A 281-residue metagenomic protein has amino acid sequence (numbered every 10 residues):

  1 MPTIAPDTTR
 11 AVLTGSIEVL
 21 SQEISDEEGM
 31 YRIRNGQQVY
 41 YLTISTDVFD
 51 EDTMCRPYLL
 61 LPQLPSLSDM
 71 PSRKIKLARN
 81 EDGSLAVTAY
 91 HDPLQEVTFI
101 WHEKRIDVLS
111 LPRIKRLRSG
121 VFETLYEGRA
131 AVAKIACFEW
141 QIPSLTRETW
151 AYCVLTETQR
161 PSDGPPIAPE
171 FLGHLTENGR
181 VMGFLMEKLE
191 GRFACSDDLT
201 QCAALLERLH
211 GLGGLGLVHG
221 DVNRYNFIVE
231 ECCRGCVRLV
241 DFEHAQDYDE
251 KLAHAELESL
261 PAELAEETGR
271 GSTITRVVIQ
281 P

Functional and structural regions predicted by a protein language model:
P2-G15: Short Lys/Arg-enriched alpha/beta "domain-start" segment
E18-L20: Terminal membrane-proximal soluble interaction domains of membrane-associated proteins
E27-Y31, R118-F122, R129-A131, I167-E170 (+3 more regions): Core residues of folded domains in eukaryotic genome-function proteins
M30-S162: ATP-binding glycine-rich loop module of kinase domains
I100-I106, H174-T176, F184-H210, E256 (+1 more regions): An alpha-helical support segment within catalytic cores of ATP-dependent transferases
K115-L117, T124-E127, E177-G179, G211 (+2 more regions): Intrinsically disordered, low-complexity regulatory regions enriched in Ser/Pro/Gly/Thr and acidic residues
G128-L205: Conserved structural core of kinase catalytic domains
H210-P281: C-lobe/activation-segment region of protein kinase-like
